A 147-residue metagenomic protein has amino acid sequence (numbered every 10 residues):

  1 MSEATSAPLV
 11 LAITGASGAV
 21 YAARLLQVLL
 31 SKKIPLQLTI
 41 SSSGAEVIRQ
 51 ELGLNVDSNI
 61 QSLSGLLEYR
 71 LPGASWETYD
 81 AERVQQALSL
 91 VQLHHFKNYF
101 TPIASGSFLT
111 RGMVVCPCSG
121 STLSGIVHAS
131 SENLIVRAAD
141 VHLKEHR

Functional and structural regions predicted by a protein language model:
S2-R147: A cross-family phosphate/adenosyl-ligand binding-site feature
